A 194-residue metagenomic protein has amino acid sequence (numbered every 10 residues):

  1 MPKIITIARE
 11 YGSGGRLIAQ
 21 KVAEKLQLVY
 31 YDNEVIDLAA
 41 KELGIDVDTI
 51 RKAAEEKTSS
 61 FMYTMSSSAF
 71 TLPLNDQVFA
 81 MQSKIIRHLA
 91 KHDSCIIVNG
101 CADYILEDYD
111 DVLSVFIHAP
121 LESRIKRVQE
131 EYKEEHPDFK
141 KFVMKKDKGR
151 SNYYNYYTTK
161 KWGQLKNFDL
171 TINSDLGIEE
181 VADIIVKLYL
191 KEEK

Functional and structural regions predicted by a protein language model:
M1-R9, D93: Pre-Walker A (Motif I) flank of P-loop NTPase domains
T6-Q20: Glycine-rich phosphate-binding P-loop
V29-K41: Short beta-strand-centered segment that lines the nucleotide-binding/catalytic pocket of NTP-utilizing
A40-S94, E134: ATP-dependent small-molecule kinase phosphotransfer cores that center on conserved nucleotide phosphate-binding segments
S59-M65, E135-E179: Small-molecule kinase domains that catalyze NTP-dependent phosphoryl transfer to phosphate-bearing small molecules
S83, I178-V186: Short, amphipathic alpha-helical "lid/cap" segments that border enzyme active or binding sites
D108-E131, H136-K146: Conserved phosphate-donor/acceptor-positioning beta-strand/loop module used by diverse small-molecule
